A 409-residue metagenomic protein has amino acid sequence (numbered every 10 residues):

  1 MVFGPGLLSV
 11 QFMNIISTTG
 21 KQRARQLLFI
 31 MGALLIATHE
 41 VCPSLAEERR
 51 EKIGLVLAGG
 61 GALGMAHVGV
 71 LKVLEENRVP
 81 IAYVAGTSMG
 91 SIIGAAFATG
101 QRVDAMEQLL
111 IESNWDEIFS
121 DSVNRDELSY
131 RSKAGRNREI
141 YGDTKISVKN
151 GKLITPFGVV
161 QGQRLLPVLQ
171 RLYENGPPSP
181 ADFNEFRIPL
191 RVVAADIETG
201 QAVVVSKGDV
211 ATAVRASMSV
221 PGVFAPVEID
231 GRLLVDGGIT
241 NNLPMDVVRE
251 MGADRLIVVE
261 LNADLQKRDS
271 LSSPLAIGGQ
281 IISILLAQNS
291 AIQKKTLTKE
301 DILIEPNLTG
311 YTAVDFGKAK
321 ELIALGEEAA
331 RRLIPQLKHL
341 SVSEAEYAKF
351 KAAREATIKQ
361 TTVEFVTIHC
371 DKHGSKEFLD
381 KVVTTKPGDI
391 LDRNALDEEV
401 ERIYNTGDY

Functional and structural regions predicted by a protein language model:
L8-L28: Bacterial N-terminal signal peptides that target proteins for export
L35-P43: C-terminal segment of classical bacterial N-terminal signal peptides
C42-T87, A95-G407: Patatin-like phospholipase
